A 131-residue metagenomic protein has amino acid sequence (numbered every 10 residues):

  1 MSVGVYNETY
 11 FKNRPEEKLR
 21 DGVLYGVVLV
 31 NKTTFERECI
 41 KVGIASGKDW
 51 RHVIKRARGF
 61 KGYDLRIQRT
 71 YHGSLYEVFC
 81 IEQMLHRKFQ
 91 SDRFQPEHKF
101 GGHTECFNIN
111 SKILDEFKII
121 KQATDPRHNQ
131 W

Functional and structural regions predicted by a protein language model:
M1-W131: Non-catalytic accessory segments flanking enzymatic or RNA/DNA-binding domains
